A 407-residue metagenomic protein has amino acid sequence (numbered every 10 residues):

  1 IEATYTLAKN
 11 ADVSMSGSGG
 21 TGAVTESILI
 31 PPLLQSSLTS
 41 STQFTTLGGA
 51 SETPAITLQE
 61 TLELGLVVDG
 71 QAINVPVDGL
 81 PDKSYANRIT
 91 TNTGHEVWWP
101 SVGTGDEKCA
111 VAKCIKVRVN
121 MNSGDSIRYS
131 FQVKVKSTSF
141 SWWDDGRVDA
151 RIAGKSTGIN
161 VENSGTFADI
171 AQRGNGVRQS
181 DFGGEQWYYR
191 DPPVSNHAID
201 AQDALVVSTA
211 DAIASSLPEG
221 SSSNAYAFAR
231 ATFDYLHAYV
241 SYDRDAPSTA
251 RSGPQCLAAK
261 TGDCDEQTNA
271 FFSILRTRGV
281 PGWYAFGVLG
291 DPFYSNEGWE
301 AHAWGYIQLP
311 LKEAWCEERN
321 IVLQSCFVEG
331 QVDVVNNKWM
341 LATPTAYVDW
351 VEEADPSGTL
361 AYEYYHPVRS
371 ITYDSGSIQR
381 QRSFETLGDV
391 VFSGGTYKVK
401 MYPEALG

Functional and structural regions predicted by a protein language model:
I1-V161: Intrinsically disordered, low-complexity N-terminal segments that are enriched in acidic
E2-T4, S27-I30, T46-T53, V335 (+1 more regions): Alpha-helical and coiled-coil interaction segments, frequently adjacent to or embedded within charge-biased
V13-G22, S37-T53, I73-G79, G183 (+5 more regions): Intrinsically disordered, low-complexity coil segments
L62-L64, A110-I115, V133, A227 (+6 more regions): Extended low-polarity, hydrophobic cluster-rich segments
V135-T138, Y239-D243, T261-C264, V288-F293 (+1 more regions): Solvent-exposed loop/turn segments at secondary-structure junctions within structured extracellular/periplasmic domains
S137-S141, D145, D149-G262, A270 (+2 more regions): Secondary-structure boundary elements
E266-T372: Hydrophobic/aromatic-rich core segments of domains that either
